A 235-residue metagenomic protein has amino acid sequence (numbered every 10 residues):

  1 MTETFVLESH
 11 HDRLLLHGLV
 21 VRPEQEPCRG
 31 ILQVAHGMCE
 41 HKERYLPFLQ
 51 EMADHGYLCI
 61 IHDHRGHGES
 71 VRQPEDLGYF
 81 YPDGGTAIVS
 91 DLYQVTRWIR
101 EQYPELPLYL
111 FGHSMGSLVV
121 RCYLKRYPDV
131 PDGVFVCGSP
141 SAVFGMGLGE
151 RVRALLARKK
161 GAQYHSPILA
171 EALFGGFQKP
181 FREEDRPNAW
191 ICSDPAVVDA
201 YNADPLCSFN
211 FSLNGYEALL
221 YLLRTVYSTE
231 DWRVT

Functional and structural regions predicted by a protein language model:
M1-E24: N-terminal cap/lid segment of alpha/beta-hydrolase-fold proteins
R29-L32, H36-E40, S114: Active-site glycine-rich loops that stabilize anionic/oxyanionic intermediates across multiple enzyme folds
R44-E75: Conserved alpha/beta-hydrolase
F80-R100: Alpha/beta-hydrolase active-site loop
Y103-S114: Alpha/beta-hydrolase fold nucleophile elbow
G112-C122: Glycine-rich nucleophile elbow surrounding the catalytic serine of serine-hydrolase chemistry
V120-L206: Alpha/beta-hydrolase-fold enzymes
N214-T235: Conserved serine/cysteine hydrolase catalytic core
